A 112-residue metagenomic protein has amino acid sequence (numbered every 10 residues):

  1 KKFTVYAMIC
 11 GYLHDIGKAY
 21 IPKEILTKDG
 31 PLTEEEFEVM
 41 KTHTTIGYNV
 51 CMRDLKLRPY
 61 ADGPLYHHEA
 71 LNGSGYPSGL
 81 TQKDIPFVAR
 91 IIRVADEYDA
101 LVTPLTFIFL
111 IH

Functional and structural regions predicted by a protein language model:
K1-H112: Histidine- and acidic-residue-rich, metal-dependent catalytic cores
